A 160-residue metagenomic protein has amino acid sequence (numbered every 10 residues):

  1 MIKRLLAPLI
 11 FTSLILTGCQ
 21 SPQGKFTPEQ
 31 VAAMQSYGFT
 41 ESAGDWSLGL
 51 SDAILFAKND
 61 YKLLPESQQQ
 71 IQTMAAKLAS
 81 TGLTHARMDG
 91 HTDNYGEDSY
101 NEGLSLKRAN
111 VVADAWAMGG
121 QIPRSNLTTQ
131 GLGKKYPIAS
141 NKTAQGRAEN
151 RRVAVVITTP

Functional and structural regions predicted by a protein language model:
M1-L9: Bacterial N-terminal signal peptides that target proteins for export
I15-G18: C-terminal motif of bacterial Sec signal peptides marking the signal peptidase cleavage site
Q20-Q23: Bacterial signal peptide processing site
T27, Q35-G49: N-terminal secretory signal peptides
A33-Q35, T40-E41, L55-D89, A117-M118 (+1 more regions): Periplasmic peptidoglycan-binding/anchoring modules of Gram-negative envelope and division proteins
G44-W46, L50-D52, N59, G82-T84 (+2 more regions): Envelope-exposed proteins and targeting segments
H91-P160: Periplasmic OmpA-like peptidoglycan-binding domain that tethers envelope proteins to the cell wall
